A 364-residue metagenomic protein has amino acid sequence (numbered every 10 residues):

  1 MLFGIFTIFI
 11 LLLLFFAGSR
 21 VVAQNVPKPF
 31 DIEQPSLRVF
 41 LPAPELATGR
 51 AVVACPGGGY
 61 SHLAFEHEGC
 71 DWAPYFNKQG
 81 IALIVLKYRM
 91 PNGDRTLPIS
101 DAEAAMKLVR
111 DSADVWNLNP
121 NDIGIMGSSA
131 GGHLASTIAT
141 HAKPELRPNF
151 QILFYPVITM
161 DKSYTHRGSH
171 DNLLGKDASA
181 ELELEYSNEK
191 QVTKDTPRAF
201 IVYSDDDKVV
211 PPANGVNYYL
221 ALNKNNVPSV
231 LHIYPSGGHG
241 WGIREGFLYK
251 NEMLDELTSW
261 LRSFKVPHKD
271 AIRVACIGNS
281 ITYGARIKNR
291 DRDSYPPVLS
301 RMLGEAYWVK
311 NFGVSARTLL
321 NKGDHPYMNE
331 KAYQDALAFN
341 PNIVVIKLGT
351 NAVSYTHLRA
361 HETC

Functional and structural regions predicted by a protein language model:
G49-G57: Short beta-strand element of the alpha/beta-hydrolase
D94-A113: Alpha/beta-hydrolase active-site loop
K107-T165: Primarily recognizes the serine-hydrolase "nucleophile elbow" in alpha/beta-hydrolase and SGNH/GDSL folds
P156-Q191: Mobile cap/lid helix-loop segments that gate and shape the active-site cleft of serine hydrolases
I201-Y203, D207: Short beta-strand/loop motif that positions the catalytic acidic residue of the alpha/beta-hydrolase fold
V216-P267: C-terminal catalytic histidine-bearing segment of alpha/beta-hydrolase fold enzymes
V266-G313, A332-N340, V344: Serine-esterase "nucleophile elbow" of acetyl-processing enzymes
H357-A360, C364: Single conserved hydrophobic/aromatic residue that forms the stacking wall/gate of nucleotide- or nucleobase-binding
